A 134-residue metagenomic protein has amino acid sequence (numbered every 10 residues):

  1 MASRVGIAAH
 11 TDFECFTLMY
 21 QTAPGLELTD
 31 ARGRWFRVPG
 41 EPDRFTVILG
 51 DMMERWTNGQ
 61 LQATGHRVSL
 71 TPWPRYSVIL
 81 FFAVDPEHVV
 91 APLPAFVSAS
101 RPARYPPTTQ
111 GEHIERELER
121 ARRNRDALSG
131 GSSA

Functional and structural regions predicted by a protein language model:
M1-A134: C-terminal flanking tails of non-heme Fe-dependent oxygenases
